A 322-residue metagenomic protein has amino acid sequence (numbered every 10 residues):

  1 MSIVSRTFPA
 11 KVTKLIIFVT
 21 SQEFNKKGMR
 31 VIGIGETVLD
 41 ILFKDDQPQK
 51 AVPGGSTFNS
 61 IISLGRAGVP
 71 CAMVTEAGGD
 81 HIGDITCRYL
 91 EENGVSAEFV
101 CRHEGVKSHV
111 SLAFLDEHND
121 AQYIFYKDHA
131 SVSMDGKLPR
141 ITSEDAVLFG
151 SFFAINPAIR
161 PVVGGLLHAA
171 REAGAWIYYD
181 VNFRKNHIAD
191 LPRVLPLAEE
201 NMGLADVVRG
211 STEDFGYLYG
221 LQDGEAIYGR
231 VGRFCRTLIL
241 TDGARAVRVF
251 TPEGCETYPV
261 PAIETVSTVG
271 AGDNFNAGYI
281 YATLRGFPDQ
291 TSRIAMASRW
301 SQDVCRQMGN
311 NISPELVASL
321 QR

Functional and structural regions predicted by a protein language model:
S2-R6: Low-acidity, Ser/Thr- and Arg-rich intrinsically disordered low-complexity segments
P9-A10, I17-S96: Glycine-rich phosphate/adenosyl-contacting loop at the front of the ribokinase-like
T37, S56, F152, V181 (+1 more regions): Active-site metal-binding loops of divalent metal-dependent hydrolases
I41, P70-S151, Q321-R322: Conserved N-terminal subdomain of the carbohydrate kinase-like
L64, S211, G272: Short, conserved phosphate/pyrophosphate- and ester-handling motifs at nucleotide-, phospho-/glycolipid
A173, K185-T257: Conserved phosphate/ATP/ADP-binding segment of small-molecule kinases
W176-I177: Short beta-strand/loop segments at the ligand-binding rim of alpha/beta enzyme cores
T237, P259-R322: Conserved post-catalytic alpha-helical subdomain immediately downstream of the catalytic base and nucleotide-binding
